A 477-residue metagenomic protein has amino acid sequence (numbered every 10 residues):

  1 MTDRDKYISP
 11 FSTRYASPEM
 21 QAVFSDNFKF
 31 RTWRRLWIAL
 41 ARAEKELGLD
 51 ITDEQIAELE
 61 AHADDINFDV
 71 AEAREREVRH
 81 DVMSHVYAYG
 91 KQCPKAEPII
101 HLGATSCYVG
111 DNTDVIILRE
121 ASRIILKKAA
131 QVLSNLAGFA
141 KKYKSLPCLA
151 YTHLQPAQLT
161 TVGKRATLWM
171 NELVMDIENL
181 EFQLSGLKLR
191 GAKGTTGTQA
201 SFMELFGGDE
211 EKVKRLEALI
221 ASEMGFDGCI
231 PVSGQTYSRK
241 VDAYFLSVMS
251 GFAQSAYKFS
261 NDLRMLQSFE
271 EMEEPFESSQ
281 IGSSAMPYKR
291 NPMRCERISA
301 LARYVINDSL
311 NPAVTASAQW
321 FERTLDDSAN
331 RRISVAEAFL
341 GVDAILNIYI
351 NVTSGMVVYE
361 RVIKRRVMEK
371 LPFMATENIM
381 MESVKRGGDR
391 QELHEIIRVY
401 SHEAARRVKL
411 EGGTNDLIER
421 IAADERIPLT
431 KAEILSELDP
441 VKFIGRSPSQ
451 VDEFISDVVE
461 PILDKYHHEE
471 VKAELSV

Functional and structural regions predicted by a protein language model:
T2-A200, G207-A221, G282-S283, M293-R297 (+4 more regions): A helix-coil-helix interface module used to build multimeric assemblies and to scaffold catalytic/cofactor sites
Q21-S25, V70-E72, Q280-A300, E322-E337 (+4 more regions): Short beta-alpha connecting loops at secondary-structure transitions that line or flank enzyme active sites
L40-A43, I125, A129-V132, L136-F139 (+14 more regions): Amphipathic alpha-helices that form helix-helix packing interfaces
K141-G163, E273-K289, E322-A329, S354-M374: Glycine-rich cofactor-pocket loops
A218-Q235: A short, charged helix-loop
T236-E271, Q280-G341: A conserved active-site cap/scaffold subdomain adjacent to cofactor or substrate pockets
E273, I396-E403: Active/binding-pocket-proximal capping segment
Y304-R390, I396: Long, amphipathic alpha-helical stalk/connector segments used for oligomerization, subunit docking, or mechanical
